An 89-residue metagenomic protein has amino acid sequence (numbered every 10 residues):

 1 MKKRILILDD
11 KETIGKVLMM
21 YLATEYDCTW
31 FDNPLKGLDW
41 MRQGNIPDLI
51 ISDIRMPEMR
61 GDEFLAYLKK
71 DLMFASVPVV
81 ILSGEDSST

Functional and structural regions predicted by a protein language model:
M1-L6: Non-catalytic signal-transmission and effector/linker regions of two-component phosphorelay proteins
D9: Conserved acidic carboxylate
E12-W30: Two-component/phosphorelay signaling modules centered on CheY-like receiver
D32-L49, A66-Y67: Acidic, metal-coordinating helix/loop segments flanking the phosphotransfer/catalytic sites of two-component signaling
N45-D48, M73-P78: His-Asp phosphorelay/catalytic-motif detector in bacterial-type signaling
D53, S83: Active-site residues of response regulator receiver
M56-E58, A66, A75, S87: The feature encodes the CheY-like receiver
